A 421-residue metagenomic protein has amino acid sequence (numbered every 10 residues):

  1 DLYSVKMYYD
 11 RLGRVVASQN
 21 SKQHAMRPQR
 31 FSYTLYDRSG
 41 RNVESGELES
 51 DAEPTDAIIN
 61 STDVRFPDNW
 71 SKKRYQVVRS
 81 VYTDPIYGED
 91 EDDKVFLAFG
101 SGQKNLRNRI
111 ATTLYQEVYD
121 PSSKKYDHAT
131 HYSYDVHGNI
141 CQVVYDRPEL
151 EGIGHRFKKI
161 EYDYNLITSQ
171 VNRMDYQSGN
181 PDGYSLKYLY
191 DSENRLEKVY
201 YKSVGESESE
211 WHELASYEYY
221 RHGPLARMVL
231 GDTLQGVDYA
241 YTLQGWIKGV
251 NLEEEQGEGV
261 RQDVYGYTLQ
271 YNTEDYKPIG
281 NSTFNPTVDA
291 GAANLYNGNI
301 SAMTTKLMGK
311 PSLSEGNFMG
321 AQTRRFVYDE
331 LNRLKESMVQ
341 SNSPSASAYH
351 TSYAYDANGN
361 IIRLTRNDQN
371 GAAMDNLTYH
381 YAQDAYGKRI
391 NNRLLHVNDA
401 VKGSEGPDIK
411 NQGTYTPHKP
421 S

Functional and structural regions predicted by a protein language model:
L2, H24-R30, I59-S421: Acidic/glycine-rich beta-solenoid
V43-S45, V78: Flexible, glycine-/charge-rich segments associated with ATP-binding catalytic modules
G46-E47, L243: Family-positioned intrinsically disordered, low-complexity linker/tail segments enriched in G/S/T/P and charged
